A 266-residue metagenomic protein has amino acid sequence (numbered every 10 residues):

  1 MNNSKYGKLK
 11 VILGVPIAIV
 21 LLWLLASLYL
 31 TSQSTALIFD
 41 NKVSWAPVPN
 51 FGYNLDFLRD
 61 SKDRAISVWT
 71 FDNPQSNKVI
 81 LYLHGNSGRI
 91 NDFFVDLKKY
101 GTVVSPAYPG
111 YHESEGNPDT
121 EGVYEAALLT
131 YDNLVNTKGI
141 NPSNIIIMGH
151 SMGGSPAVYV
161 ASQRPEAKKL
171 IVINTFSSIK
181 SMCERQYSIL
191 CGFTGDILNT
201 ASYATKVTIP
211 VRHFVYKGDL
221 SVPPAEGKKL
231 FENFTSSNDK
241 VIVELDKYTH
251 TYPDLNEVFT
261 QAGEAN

Functional and structural regions predicted by a protein language model:
I12-R59: An N-terminal hydrophobic leader/cap segment in hydrolases
S67-N133: Membrane-embedded segments
G149-G153, A157: Gly/Ala-rich beta-loop-alpha elbow adjacent to hydrolase catalytic centers
I171-S181: Active-site nucleophile loop of the alpha/beta-hydrolase fold
T200, I209, P223-E232: Short alpha-helix in the alpha/beta-hydrolase fold that links the catalytic acid
V207-T208, H213-D219: Short beta-strand/loop motif that positions the catalytic acidic residue of the alpha/beta-hydrolase fold
K217-V222, H250: Acidic catalytic loop of the alpha/beta-hydrolase fold
S236-N266: C-terminal catalytic histidine-bearing segment of alpha/beta-hydrolase fold enzymes
